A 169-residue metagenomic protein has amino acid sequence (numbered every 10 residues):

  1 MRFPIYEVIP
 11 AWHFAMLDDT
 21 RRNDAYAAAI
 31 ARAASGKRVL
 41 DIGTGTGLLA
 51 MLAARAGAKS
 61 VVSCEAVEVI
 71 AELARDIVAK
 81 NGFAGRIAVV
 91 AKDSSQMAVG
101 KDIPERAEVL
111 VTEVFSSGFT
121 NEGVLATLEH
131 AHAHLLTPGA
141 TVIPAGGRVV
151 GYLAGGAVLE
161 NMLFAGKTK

Functional and structural regions predicted by a protein language model:
M1-I42, G47-K169: Class I SAM-binding transferase module
